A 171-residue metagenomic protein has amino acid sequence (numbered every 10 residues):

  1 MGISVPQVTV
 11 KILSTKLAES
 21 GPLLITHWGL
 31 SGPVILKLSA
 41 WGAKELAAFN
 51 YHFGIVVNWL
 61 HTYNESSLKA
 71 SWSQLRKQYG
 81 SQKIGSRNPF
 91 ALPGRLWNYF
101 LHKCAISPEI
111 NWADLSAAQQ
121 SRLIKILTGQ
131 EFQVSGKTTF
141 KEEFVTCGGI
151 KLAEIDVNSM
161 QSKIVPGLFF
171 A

Functional and structural regions predicted by a protein language model:
M1-D114: An anion/pyrophosphate-binding glycine-rich loop and adjacent beta-alpha core in soluble alpha-beta enzymes
Y99-A171: A glycine-rich dinucleotide-binding beta-alpha-beta segment and adjacent secondary-structure elements that constitute
